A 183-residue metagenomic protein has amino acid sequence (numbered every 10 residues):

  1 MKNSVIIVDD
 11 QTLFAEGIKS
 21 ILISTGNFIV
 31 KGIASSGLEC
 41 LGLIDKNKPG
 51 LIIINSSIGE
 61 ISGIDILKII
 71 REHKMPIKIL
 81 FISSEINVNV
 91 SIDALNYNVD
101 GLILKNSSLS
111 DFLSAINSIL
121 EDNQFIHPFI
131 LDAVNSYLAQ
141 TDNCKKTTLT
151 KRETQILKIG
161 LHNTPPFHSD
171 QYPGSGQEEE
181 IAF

Functional and structural regions predicted by a protein language model:
K2-F14, I18-L22, I52, L149: Conserved acidic segment of CheY-like receiver
N27-S35, L43: Short hydrophobic/Thr-rich beta-strand motif most characteristic of the beta2 strand and flanking loop of CheY-like
S36, S62-D65: Acidic catalytic/metal-coordinating carboxylates
N47-I54, I58: Active-site beta3 strand of CheY-like receiver
I64-M75: Short amphipathic alpha-helix used as the core "switch/output" element in two-component signaling
S91-L95, D100-T147, K151, Q155: Short, flexible helix-to-coil linker/hinge segments that flank and couple to helix-turn-helix
N163-F183: Recognition helix of helix-turn-helix DNA-binding domains
